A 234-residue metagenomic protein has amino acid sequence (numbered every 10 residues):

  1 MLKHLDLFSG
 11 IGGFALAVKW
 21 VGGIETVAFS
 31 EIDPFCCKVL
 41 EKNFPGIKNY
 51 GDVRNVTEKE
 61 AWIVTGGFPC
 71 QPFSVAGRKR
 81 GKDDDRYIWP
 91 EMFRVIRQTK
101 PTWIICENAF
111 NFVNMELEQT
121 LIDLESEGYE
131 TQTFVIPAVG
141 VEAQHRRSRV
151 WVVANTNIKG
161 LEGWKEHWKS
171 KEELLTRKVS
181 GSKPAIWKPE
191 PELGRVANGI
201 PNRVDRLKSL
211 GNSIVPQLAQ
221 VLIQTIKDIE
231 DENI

Functional and structural regions predicted by a protein language model:
M1-H4: Extreme N-terminal starter segment of soluble prokaryotic enzymes
D6-G12: Class I SAM-dependent methyltransferase "Motif I" SAM/SAH-binding loop
V18: Aromatic pocket-lining residues of Rossmann-like dinucleotide-binding sites
E25-A28: Short beta-strand element of Class I
D33: Conserved SAM/SAH-binding beta-strand->alpha-helix loop
L40-E41: Conserved SAM-binding loop
P45-D52: Conserved SAM-binding strand-loop segment of SAM-dependent methyltransferases
N55-W62, F68-P216, L222: Class I S-adenosyl-L-methionine
